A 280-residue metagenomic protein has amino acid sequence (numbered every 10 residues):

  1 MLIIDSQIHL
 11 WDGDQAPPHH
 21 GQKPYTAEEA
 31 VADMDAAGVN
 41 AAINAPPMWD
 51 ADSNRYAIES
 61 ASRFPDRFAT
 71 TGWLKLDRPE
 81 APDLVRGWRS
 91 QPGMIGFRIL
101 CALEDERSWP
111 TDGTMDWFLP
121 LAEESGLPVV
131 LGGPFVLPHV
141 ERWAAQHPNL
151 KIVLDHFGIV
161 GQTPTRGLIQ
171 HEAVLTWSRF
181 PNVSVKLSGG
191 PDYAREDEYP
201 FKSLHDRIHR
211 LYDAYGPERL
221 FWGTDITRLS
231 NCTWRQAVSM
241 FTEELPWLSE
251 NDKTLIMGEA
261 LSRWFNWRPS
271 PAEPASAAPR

Functional and structural regions predicted by a protein language model:
M1-S6, K23-A41, R210, A214-F221 (+1 more regions): Mid-to-C-terminal alpha-helical segments outside catalytic/metal-binding sites
I3-I8, A42-N44, T70-G72, I95-I99 (+4 more regions): Hydrophobic faces of well-ordered beta-strands that scaffold small-molecule active sites in alpha/beta enzyme cores
Q7, M34, A57, F97 (+6 more regions): Conserved, mostly hydrophobic/aromatic
H9, M48, G158, G190-P191 (+1 more regions): Catalytic metal-binding/acid-base residues of hydrolase active sites
D12-P24, A45, I95-P110: Glycine-rich phosphate-binding "P-loop"
H19-A45, S53-R63, R86: Alpha-helical scaffold segments that flank or form the walls of functional sites
A51-F135, R142-A144, K186, G190 (+1 more regions): Active-site gating/metal-coordination segments in enzymes
S108-F221, P269-R280: Catalytic pocket-lining loop regions of alpha/beta-barrel enzymes, especially the amidohydrolase/enolase/GH5 lineages
